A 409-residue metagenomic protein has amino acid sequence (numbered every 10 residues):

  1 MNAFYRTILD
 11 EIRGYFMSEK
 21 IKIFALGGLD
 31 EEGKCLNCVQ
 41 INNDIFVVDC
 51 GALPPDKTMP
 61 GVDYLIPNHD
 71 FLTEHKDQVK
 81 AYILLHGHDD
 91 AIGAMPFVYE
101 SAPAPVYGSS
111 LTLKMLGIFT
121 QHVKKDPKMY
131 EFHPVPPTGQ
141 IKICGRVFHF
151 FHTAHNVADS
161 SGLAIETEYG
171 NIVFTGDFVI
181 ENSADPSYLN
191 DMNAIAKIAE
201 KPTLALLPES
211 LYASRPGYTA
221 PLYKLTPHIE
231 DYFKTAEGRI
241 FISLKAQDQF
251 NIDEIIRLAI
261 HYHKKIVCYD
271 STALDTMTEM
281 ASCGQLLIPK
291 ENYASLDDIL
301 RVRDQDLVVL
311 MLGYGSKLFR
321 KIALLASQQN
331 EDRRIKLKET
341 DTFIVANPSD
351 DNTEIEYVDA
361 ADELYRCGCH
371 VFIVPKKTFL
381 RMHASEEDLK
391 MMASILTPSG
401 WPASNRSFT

Functional and structural regions predicted by a protein language model:
A3-F16: Short, Lys/Arg-enriched N-terminal segments with co-localized hydrophobic residues within the first ~10-30 amino acids
S18-I83, H88-L300, A323-N330, I355-D359: His/Asp/Glu-rich metal-coordinating catalytic cores of metallo-dependent phosphodiesterases/hydrolases acting on
E31, D253, R257, H261-H263 (+1 more regions): C-terminal regulatory/interaction regions
